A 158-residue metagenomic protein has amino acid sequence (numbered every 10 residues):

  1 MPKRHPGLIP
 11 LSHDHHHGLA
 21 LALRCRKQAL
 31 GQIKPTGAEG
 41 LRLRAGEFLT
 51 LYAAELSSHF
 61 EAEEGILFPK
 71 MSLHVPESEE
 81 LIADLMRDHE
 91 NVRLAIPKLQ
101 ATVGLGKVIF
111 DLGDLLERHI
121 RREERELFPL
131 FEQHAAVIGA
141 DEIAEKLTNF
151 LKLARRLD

Functional and structural regions predicted by a protein language model:
M1-D158: Small-residue-biased structural context
